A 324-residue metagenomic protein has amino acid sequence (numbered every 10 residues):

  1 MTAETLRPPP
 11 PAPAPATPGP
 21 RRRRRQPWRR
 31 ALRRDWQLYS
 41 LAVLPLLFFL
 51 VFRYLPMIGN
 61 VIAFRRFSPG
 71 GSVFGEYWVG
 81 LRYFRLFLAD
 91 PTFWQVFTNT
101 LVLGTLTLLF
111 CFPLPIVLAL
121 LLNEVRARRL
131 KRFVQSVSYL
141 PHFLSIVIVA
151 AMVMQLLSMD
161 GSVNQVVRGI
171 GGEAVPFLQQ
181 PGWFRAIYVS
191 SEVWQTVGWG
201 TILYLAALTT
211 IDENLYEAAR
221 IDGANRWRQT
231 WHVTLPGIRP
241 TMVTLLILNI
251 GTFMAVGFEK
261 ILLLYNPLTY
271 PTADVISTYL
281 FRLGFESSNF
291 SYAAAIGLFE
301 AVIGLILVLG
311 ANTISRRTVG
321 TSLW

Functional and structural regions predicted by a protein language model:
M1-R22: Short, intrinsically disordered terminal tails adjacent to the first/last structured region
R23-R30: Cytosolic juxtamembrane amphipathic/interface segments immediately preceding and feeding into a transmembrane helix
A31, Q37-W324: A structural signal for multi-pass alpha-helical bundles of membrane permease subunits that mediate small-molecule
